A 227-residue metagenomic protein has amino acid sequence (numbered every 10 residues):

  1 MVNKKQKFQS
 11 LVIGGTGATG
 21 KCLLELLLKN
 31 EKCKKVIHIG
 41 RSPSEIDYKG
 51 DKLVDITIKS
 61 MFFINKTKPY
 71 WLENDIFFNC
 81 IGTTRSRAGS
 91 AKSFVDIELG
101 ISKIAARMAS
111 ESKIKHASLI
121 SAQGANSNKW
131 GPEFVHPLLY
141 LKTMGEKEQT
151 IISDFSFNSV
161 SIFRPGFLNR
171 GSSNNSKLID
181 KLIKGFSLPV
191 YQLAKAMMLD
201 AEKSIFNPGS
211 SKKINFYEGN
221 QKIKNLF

Functional and structural regions predicted by a protein language model:
V2-K32: N-terminal Rossmann NAD(P)H-binding glycine-rich loop of SDR-like oxidoreductase domains
K7-S10, A18, S187-F227: Mid/C-terminal beta-alpha module of Rossmann-like enzyme folds, strongest in SDR-family dehydrogenases/epimerases
S10-L11, K35-H38, E45, D51-I104 (+2 more regions): NAD(P)H-binding glycine-rich loop region in Rossmannoid oxidoreductase-like domains and their noncatalytic homologs
I13, I39, C80-I81, A117-Q123 (+1 more regions): SDR active-site strand-loop-helix element
I13, V95-L99, E133-E146, F186-Y191: Short-chain dehydrogenase/reductase
S42, G89-A91, D96, K103-L141 (+2 more regions): Conserved Rossmann-fold NAD(P)-dependent oxidoreductase catalytic core, especially the SDR/UDP-sugar
S127-G131, G171-I179, A201-K212: Glycine/proline-rich active-site loop of Rossmann-fold NAD(P)-dependent oxidoreductases
K147-G171: Conserved beta-loop-beta element that borders a ligand/cofactor-binding pocket
